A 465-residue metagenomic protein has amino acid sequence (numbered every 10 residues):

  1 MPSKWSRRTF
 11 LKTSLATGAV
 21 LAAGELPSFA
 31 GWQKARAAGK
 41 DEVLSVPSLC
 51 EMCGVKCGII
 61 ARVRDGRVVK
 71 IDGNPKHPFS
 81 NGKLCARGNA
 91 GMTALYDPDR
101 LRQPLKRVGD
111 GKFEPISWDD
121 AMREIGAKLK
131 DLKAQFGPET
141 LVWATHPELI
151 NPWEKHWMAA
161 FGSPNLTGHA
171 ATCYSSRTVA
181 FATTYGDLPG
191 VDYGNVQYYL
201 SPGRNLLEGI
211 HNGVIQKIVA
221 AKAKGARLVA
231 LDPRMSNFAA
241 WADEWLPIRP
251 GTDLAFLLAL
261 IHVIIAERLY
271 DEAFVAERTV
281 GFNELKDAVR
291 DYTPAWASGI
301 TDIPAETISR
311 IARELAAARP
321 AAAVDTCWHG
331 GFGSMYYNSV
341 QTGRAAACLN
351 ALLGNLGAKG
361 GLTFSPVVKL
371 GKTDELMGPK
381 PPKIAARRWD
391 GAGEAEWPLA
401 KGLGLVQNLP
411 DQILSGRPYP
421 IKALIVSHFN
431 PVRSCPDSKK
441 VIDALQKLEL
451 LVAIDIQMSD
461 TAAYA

Functional and structural regions predicted by a protein language model:
M1-E267, P304, I425-S427: N-terminal export/assembly segments and adjacent metallocofactor-ligating motifs of anaerobic energy-metabolism
L105-W118, L269-A305: N-terminal leader/propeptide and maturation segments of large enzyme subunits in energy/redox metabolism and hydrolases
I116, T184-G190, N205, G209 (+7 more regions): Alpha-helix capping and helix-loop boundary segments enriched in small/acidic/polar residues
F136-T140, Y270-V275, A321-D325, G357-F364: Flexible, glycine/charged-enriched surface loops at secondary-structure junctions
H146-P147, E277-T279, W328-H329, L362-T373: A glycine-rich phosphate-binding loop feature that marks nucleotide/adenosyl-phosphate handling sites
W153-V219, K224-L231, F238, L254-L258 (+1 more regions): Extended redox/cofactor-interaction regions of prokaryotic respiratory oxidoreductases
A312-A321: Core structural elements
D325-Y337: Short, solvent-exposed helix-loop connector elements
